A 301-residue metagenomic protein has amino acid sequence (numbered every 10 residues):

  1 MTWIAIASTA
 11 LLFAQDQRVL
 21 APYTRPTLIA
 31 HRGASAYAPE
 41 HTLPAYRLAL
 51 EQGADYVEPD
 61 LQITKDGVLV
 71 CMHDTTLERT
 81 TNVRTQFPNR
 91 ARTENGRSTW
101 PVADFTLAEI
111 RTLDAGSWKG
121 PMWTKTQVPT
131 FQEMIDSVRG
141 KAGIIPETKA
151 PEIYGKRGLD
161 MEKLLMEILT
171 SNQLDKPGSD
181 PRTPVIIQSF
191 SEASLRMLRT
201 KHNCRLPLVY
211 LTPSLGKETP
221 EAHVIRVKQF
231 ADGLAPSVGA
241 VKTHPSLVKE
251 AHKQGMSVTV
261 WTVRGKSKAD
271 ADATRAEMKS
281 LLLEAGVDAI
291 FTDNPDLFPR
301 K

Functional and structural regions predicted by a protein language model:
M1-T2, L206: Accessible peptide chain termini
T2-A10: Bacterial N-terminal signal peptides
F13-K301: Phosphate-group recognition and catalysis centered on beta-loop-alpha active-site segments
